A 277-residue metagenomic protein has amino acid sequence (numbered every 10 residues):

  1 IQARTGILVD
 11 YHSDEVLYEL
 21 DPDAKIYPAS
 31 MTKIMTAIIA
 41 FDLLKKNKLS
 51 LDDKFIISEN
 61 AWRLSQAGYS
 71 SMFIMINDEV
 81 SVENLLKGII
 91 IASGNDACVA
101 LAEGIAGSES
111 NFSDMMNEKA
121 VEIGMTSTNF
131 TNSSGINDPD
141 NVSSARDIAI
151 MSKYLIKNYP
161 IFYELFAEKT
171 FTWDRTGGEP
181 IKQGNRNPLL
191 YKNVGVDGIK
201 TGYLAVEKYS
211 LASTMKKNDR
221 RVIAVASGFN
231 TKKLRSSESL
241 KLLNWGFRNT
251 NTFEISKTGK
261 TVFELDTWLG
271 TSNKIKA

Functional and structural regions predicted by a protein language model:
I1-P160: Active-site-adjacent loops and short helices of periplasmic peptidoglycan-processing enzymes
M125-T126, N137-V142, R146-A277: Domain-terminus/edge residues, biased toward the C-terminal soluble/receptor-binding domains of extracytoplasmic
